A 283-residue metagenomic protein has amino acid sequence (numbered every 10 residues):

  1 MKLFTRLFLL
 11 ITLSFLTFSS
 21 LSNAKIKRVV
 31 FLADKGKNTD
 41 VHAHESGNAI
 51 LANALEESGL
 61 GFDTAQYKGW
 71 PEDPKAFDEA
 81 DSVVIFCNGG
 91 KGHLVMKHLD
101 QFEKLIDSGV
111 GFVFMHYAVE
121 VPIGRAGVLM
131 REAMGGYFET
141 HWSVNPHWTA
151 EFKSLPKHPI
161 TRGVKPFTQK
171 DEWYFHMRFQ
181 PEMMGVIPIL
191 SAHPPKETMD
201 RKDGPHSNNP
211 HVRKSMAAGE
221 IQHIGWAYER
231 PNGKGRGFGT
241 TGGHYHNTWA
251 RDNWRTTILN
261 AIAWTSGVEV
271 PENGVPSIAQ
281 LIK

Functional and structural regions predicted by a protein language model:
M1-L9: Bacterial N-terminal signal peptides that target proteins for export
F8-S19: Bacterial N-terminal signal peptides
A24-R28, N53, E57, T198 (+1 more regions): Extracellular ligand-binding/catalytic regions of CAZymes and related secreted enzymes and adhesion modules
K25-L32, K37-V121: Helical hinge/lid and interdomain linker segments adjacent to catalytic or ligand-binding clefts that mediate domain
K35, G92-P166: A glycine-rich, often tryptophan-bearing local segment used as a flexible ligand/cofactor-contacting loop or short
G36-K37, G90, V119-V121, H193-E197 (+2 more regions): Short, solvent-exposed loop/turn segments at secondary-structure junctions
K37-H42, T64, K196-D200, N247-R251: Short, solvent-exposed loop/turn elements at domain surfaces
V144-G233: Catalytic beta-strand/loop cores that center a nucleophilic Ser/Cys/Thr and support acyl-enzyme chemistry
